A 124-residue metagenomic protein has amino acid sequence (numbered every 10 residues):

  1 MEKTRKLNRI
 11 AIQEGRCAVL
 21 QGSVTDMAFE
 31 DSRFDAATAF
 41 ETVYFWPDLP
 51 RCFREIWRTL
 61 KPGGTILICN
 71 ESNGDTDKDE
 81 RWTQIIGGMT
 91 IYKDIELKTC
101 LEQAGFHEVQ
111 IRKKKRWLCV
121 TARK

Functional and structural regions predicted by a protein language model:
M1-D26: Class I SAM-dependent methyltransferase SAM/SAH-binding core
T25-A37: A short acidic, Gly/Pro-enriched loop at the edge of an enzyme's catalytic core that lines a small-molecule cofactor
A36-L49: A short SAM/SAH-binding and catalytic strip from SAM-dependent methyltransferases
P50-P62: A short glycine-rich, Lys/Arg-flanked "PGG" loop and its adjoining helix->strand segment in the class I
G63-N70: Conserved beta-strand signature within the Rossmann-like core of class I S-adenosyl-L-methionine
E71-G88: Short, glycine-/aromatic-enriched active-site segment of Class I SAM-dependent methyltransferases
G88-A104: Short alpha-helix
A104-K124: Core SAM-dependent methyltransferase catalytic element
